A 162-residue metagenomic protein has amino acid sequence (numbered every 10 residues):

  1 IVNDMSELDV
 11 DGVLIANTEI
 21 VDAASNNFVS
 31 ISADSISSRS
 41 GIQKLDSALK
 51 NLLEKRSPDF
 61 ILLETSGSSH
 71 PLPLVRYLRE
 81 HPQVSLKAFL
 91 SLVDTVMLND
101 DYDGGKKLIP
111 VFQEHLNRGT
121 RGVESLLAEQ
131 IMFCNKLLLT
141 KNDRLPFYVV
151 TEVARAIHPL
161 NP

Functional and structural regions predicted by a protein language model:
I1-T120, S125: Nucleotide-state-sensitive switch-loop elements of NTP-binding domains
L14, D103, K141-N161: GTPase G-domain guanine-specificity segment
E64-S66, L92-M97, C134-V150: G-domain G4 guanine-recognition motif of GTPases
K87, N161-P162: A short helix->loop->beta-strand "cap" motif at the edges of active sites that frequently abuts
F133-C134, L160: Structured helix-beta-strand junction loops
